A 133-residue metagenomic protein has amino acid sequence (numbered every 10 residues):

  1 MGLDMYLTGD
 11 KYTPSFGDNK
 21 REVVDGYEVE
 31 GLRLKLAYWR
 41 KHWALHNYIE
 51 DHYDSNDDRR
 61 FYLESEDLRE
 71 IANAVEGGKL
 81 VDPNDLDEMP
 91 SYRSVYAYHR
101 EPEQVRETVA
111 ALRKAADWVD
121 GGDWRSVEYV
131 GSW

Functional and structural regions predicted by a protein language model:
M1-W133: Acidic (Asp/Glu-rich) sequence patches and key acidic residues that form negatively charged surfaces used
